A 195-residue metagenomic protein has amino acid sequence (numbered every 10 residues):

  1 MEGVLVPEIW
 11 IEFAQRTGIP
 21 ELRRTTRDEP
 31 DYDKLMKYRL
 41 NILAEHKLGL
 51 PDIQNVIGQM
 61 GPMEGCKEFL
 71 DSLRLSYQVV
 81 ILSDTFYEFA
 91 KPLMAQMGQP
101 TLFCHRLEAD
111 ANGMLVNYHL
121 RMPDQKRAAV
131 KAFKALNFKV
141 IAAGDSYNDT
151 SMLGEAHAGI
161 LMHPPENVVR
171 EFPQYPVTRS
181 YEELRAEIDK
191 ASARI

Functional and structural regions predicted by a protein language model:
M1-R106, D110-A111: Alpha-helical substrate-recognition element adjacent to the catalytic core
D71, K131, T150-S151: Alpha-helical segments flanking ligand/cofactor-binding loops in enzyme cores
V79-D84, F138-R179: Acidic, Mg2+-coordinating phosphoryl-transfer loop and its flanking beta/alpha structural elements, shared across
Y87-K91, D149-T150, R185: Short, well-ordered alpha-helical microsegments
E88-V140: Substrate-recognition "cap/lid" segment bordering the active-site pocket of phosphatases
F103, Y175-L184: Short acidic-hydrophobic, aromatic-tinged amphipathic segments that line or gate anion-handling sites
R106-D110, P164-V168, E182-L184: Short, acidic/turn-prone active-site loops that include or flank metal/cofactor- and phosphate-binding residues
D110-N117, V169-P176, A186-K190: Short, charged, surface-exposed secondary-structure boundary motifs
